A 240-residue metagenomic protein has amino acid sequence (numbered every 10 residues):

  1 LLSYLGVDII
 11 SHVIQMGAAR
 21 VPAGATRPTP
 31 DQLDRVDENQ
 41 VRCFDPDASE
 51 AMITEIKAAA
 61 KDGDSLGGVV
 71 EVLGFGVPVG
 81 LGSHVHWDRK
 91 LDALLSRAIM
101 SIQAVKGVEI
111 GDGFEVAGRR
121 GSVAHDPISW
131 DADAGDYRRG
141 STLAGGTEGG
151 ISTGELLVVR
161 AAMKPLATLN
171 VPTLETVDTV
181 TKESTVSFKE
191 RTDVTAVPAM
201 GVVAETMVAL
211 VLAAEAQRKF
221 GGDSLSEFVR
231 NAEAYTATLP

Functional and structural regions predicted by a protein language model:
L1-L2, L95, V159-R160, T206-A216: Buried hydrophobic packing segments
L1-S83, W87: Glycine-rich, mobile lid/loop segments that gate access to catalytic sites or pores
S3, V7, S65, V108 (+2 more regions): Intrinsically disordered or highly flexible coil/loop and linker segments, enriched in small and charged/polar residues
Y4, G63-L66, V70-E183: Glycine-rich anion/phosphate-binding loop at the beta-strand->alpha-helix junction
I10-G17, E71, E109-G113, L174-E175 (+1 more regions): Beta-strand segments within the central parallel beta-sheet cores of soluble alpha/beta enzyme folds
E38-P46, L81-R89, A98, Y137 (+3 more regions): Hydrophobic alpha-helical scaffolding
A59-L66, I102, K106, F220-D223 (+2 more regions): Short secondary-structure junctions and interdomain/linker hinges
T168-P240: Internal helix-turn-beta structural module
